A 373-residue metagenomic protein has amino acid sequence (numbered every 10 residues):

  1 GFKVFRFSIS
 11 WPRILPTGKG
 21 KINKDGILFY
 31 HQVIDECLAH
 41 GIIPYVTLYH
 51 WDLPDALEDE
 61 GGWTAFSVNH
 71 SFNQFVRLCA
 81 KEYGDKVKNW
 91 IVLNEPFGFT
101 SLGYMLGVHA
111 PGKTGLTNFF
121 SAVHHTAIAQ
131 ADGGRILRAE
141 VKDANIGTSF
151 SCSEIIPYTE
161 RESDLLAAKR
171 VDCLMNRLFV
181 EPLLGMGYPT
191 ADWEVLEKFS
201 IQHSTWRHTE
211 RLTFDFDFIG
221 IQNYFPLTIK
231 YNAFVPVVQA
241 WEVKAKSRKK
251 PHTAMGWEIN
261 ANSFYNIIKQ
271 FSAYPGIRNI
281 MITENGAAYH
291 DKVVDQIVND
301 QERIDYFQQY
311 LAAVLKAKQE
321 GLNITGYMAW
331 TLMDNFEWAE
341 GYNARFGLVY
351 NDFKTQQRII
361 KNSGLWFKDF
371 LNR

Functional and structural regions predicted by a protein language model:
G1-Y30, E36: Active-site-adjacent substrate/metal-binding segments within catalytic domains of carbohydrate-active enzymes
T17, H31-R373: Active-site region of glycoside hydrolase catalytic domains
